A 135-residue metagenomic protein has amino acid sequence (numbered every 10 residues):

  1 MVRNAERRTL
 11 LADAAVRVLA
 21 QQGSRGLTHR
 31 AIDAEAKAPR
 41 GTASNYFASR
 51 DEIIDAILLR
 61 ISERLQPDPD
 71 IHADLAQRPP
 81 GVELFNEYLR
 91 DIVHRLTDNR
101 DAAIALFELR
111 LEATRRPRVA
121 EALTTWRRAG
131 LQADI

Functional and structural regions predicted by a protein language model:
M1-E6: N-terminal intrinsically disordered/low-complexity leader segments
L10, A14-A56: Helix-turn-helix
L10, A14-Q22, P67-I71, A105 (+1 more regions): Solvent-exposed, amphipathic alpha-helical segments
A56, P69-A102: Hydrophobic alpha-helical connector segments
L59-Q66: Short, basic, alpha-helical segments at the C-terminal edge of helix-turn-helix-like DNA-binding modules
Q66, T97-F107, T114-I135: Amphipathic alpha-helical packing segments from all-alpha helical-bundle domains
